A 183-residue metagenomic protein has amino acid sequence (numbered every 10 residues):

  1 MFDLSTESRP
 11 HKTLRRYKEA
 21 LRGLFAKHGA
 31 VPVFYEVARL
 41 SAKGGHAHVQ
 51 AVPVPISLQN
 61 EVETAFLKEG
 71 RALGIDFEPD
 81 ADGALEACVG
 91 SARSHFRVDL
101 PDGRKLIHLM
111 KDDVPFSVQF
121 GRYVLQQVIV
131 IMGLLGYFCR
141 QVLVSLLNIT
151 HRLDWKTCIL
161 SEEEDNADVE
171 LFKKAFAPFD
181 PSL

Functional and structural regions predicted by a protein language model:
M1-L183: HIT superfamily nucleotide-processing domains
